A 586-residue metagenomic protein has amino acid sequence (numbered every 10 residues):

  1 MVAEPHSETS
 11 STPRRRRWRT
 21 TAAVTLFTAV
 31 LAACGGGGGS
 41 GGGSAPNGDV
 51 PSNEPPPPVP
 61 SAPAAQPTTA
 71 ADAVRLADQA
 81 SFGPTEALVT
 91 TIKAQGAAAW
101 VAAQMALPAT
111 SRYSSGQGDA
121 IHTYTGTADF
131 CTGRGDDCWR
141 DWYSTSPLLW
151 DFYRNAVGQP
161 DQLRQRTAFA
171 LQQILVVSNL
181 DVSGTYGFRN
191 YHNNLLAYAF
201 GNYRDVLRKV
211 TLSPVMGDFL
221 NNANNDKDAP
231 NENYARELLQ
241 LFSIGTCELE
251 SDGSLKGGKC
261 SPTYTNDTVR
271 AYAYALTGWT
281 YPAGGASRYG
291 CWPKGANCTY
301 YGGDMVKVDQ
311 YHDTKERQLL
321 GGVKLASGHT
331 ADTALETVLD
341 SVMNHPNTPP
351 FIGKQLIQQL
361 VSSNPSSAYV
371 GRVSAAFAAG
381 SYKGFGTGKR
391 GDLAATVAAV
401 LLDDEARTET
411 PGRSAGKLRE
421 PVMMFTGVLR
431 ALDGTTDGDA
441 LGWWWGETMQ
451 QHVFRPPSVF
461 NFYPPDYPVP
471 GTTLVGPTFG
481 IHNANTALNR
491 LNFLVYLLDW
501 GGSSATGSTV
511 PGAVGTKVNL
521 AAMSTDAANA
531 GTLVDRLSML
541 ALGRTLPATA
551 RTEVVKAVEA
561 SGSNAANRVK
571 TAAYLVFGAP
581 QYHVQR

Functional and structural regions predicted by a protein language model:
M1-A32: Sec-dependent bacterial lipoprotein signal peptides
V24, T28-A62: Bacterial Sec-dependent N-terminal signal peptides
V59-S111: N-terminal mature-domain "stem" immediately C-terminal to a signal peptide or N-terminal signal-anchor/transmembrane
P67, V74-S81, L175, H345 (+3 more regions): Flexible, low-complexity segments enriched for small/polar residues
K93, M105, I121-D136, R140-Y153 (+2 more regions): Active-site substrate-binding loop specific to GH73 endo-beta-N-acetylglucosaminidase modules in bacterial autolysins
S144-L148, G158-R166: Amphipathic interfacial helices
L163-T167, N179-Y186, A229: Short, flexible active-site-proximal loops enriched in glycine and acidic residues
